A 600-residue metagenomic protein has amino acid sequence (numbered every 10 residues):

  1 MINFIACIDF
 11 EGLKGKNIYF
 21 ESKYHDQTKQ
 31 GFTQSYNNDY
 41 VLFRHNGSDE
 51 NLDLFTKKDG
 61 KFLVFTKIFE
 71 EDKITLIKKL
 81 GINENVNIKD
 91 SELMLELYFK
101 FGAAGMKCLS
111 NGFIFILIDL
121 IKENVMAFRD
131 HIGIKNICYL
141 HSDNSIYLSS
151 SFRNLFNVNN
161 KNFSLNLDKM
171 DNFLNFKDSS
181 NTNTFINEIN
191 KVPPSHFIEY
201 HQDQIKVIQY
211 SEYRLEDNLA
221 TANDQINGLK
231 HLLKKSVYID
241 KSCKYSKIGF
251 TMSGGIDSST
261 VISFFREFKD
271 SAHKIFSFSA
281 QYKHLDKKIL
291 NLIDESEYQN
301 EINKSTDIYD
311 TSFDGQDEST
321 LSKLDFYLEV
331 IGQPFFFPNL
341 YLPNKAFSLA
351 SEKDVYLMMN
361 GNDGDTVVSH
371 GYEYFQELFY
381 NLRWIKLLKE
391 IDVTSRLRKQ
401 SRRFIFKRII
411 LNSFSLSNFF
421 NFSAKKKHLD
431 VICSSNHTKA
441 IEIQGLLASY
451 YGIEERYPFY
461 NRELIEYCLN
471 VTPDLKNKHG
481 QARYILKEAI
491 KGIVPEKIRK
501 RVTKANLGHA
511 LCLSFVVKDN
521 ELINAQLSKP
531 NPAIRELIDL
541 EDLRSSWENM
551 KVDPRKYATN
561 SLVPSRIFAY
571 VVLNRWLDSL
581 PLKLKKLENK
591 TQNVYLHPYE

Functional and structural regions predicted by a protein language model:
M1-F4, I8-F10, A104, E188-P193 (+2 more regions): Adenosyl-5′-phosphate
M1-G315, L321-L324, P343, Y595-Y599: Cysteine-centered catalytic environments shared across enzyme families
N38, S110-I114, Y245-I248, S312-S369 (+2 more regions): Conserved adenosine/adenylate-binding substructure
D90, L109, N166, Q225-L229 (+8 more regions): Hydrophobic (often cysteine-bearing) scaffold residues that line and stabilize catalytic clefts of nucleotide/cofactor
G102, S151, R383-L387, V494: Short, solvent-exposed helix-helix connector turns and helix-capping sites enriched in acidic/polar residues
S263-E267, S348, L573: Short, well-ordered alpha-helices that flank and scaffold nucleotide-derived cofactor binding pockets
L324-E329, E373-Q376, L513-V516: Short low-complexity, flexible loop/linker segments enriched in glycine and/or proline with clustered acidic
V367-D392: A mobile, often basic/glycine-rich helix-loop segment that functions as the active-site lid/recognition loop
